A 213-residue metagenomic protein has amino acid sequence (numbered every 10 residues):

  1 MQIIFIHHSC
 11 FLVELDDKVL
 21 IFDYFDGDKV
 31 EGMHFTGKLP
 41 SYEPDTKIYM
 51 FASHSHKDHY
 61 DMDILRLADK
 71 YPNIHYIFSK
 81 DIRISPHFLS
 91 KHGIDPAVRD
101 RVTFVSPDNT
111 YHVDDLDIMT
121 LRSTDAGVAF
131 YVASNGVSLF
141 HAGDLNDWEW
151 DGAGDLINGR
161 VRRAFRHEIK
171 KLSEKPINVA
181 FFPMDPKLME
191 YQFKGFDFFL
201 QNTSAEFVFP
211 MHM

Functional and structural regions predicted by a protein language model:
Q2-F5, L20-D23, D117-R122, S138-D144 (+1 more regions): Active-site-proximal beta-strand elements of phosphoester/diester hydrolases
I4-H8, S90-K91, P96-V113, K171 (+1 more regions): Binuclear metal-ion centers of metallo-dependent hydrolases, dominated by the metallo-beta-lactamase
L12-F51, S55, H59-L67, L145-E174: Pre-active-site segment of Zn-dependent metallo-hydrolases
I21-D23, T46-Y60, Y76-D81, F140-G143 (+3 more regions): Active-site neighborhood of phospho(di)ester-bond hydrolases with catalytic His/Asp-centered motifs
G27-K29, S55-Y60, R83-H87, N109-H112 (+4 more regions): Active-site environment of divalent metal-dependent phosphoester hydrolases
D61-Y71, H87-H92: Metal-dependent catalytic neighborhoods of phosphoester/phosphodiester hydrolases
F78-G136: Metallo-beta-lactamase
D81-I84, W150-M213: Cap/insert and terminal regions of metallo-dependent hydrolase folds
